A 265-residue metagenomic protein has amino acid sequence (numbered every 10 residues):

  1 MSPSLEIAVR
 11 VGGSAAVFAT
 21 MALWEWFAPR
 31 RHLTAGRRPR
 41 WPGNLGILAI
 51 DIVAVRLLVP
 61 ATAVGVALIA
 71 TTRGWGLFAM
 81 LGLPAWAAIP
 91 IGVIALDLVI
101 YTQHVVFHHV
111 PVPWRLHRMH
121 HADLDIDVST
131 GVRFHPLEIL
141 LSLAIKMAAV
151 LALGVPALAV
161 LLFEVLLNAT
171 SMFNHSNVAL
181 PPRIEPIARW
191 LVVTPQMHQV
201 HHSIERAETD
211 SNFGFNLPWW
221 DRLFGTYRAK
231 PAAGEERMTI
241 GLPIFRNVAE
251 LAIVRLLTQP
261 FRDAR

Functional and structural regions predicted by a protein language model:
M1-A16: Hydrophobic transmembrane alpha-helical segments in integral membrane proteins
G13-L23, A63-G65: Hydrophobic core of alpha-helical transmembrane segments in multi-pass integral membrane proteins
A22, F215-L223, A252-A264: A transmembrane-helix-recognition feature enriched in membrane-embedded lipid enzymes and envelope glyco-/phospholipid
L23-P42: Membrane-interface helix-loop junction between the first two transmembrane segments
P39-I52: Alpha-helical transmembrane segments and their helix-start/interface "positive-inside/aromatic belt" motifs in integral
A49-T62, L83-R237: Membrane-embedded catalytic scaffold of the fatty acid hydroxylase/desaturase
L68-M80: Membrane-interface helix termini and inter-helical loops of multi-pass transporters
E235-R265: A membrane-cytosol interface segment of integral membrane proteins
